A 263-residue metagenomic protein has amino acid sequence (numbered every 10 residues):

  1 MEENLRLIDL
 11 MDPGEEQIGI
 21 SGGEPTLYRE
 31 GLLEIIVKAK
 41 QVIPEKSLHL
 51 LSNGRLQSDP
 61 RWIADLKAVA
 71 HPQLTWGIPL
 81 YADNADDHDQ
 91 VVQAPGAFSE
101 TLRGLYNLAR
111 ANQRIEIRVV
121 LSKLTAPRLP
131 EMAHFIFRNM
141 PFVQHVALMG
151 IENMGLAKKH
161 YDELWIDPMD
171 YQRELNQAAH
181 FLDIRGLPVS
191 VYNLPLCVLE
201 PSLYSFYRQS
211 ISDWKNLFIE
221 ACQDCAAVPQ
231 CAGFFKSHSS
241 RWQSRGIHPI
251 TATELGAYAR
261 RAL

Functional and structural regions predicted by a protein language model:
M1-R6, P25-A70, L80-A85, A94-E100 (+1 more regions): Canonical radical SAM enzyme core domain
E2-T26, I247-L263: Short Fe-S-cluster ligation motifs
I8-P13, K38, A64-Q73, Y106-R110 (+1 more regions): Acidic (Asp/Glu)-rich catalytic clusters
I18, L48, W76, Q144-V146: Hydrophobic residues within beta-strands of alpha/beta enzymes
I20, L50, I78, H88 (+2 more regions): Conserved, mostly hydrophobic/aromatic
P79-Y81, D89-Q90, A94-Y204, L217: Radical SAM enzyme [4Fe-4S]-AdoMet core and its adjacent flexible, acidic and glycine-rich loops/tails across
E200-L263: Flexible mid-to-C-terminal extensions adjoining Fe-S/redox cofactors in radical SAM and related proteins
